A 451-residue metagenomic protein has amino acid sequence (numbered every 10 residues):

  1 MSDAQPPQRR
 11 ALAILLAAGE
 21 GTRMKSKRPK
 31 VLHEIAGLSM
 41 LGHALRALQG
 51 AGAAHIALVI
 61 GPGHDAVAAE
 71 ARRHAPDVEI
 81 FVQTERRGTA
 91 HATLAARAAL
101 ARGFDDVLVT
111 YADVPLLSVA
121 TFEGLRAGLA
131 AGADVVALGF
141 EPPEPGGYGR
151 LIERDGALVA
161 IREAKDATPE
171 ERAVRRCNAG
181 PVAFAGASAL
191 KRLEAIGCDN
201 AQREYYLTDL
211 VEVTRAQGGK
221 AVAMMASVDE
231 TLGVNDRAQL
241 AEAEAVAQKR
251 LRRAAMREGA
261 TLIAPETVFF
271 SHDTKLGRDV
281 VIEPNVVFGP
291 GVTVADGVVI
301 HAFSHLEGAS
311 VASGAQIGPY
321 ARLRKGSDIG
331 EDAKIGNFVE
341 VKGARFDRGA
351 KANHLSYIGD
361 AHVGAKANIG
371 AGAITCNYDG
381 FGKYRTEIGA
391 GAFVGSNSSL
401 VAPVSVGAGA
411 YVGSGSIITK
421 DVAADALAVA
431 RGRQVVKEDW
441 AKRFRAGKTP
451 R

Functional and structural regions predicted by a protein language model:
S2-L12, L38-A127: Conserved N-terminal catalytic core of the sugar/cofactor nucleotidyltransferase
D3-R9, R175-L276: Conserved alpha/beta core of the MobA/IspD/sugar-nucleotide pyrophosphorylase nucleotidyltransferase superfamily
R10-I35, A51, H74: Glycine-rich N-terminal loop/short-helix segment of MobA-like nucleotidyltransferase
I35, T110, A428: Catalytic metal- and UDP-sugar-binding loop of GT-A-like glycosyltransferases, i.e., residues flanking the conserved
A53, F104, G132-V135, G219: Short, high-confidence coil segments that cap the C-terminus of an alpha-helix and link into the following beta-strand
D65, L117-A201, T208, M225: Conserved core of the sugar-phosphate nucleotidyltransferase
I263-A333: Acidic, glycine-rich loop-and-beta core segments that form the ion-binding/anion-interacting portion of active sites
Q316-R451: Glycine-rich hexapeptide-repeat left-handed beta-helix
